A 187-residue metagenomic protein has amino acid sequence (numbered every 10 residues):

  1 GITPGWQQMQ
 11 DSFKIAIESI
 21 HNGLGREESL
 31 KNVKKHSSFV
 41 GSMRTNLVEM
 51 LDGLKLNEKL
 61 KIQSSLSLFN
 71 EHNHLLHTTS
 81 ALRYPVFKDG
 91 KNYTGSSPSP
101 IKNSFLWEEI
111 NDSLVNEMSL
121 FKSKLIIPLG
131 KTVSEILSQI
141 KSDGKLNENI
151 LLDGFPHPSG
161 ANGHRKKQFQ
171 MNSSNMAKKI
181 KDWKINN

Functional and structural regions predicted by a protein language model:
I2-I127, T132-I140, I150-D153, G160-H164 (+1 more regions): A polyanion-binding, active-site-adjacent surface
